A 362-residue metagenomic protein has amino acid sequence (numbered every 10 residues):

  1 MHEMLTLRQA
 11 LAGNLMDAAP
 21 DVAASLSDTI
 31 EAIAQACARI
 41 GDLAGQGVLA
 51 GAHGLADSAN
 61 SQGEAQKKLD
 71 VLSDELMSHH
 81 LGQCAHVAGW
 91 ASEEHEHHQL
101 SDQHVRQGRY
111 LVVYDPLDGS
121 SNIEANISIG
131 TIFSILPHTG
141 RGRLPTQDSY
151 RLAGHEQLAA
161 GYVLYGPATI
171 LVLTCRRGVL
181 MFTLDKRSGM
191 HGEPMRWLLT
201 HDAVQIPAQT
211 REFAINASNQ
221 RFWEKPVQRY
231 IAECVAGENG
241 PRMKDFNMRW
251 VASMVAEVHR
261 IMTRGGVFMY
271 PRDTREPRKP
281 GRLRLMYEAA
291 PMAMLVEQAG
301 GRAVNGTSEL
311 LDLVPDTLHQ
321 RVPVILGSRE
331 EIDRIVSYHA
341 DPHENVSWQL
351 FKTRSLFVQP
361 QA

Functional and structural regions predicted by a protein language model:
M1-V48, S58, V71-A362: IMPase-like, lithium-sensitive Mg2+-dependent phosphomonoesterase catalytic core
A52-L69: Short beta-strand-loop/turn "lid" adjacent to the catalytic site in phosphate-handling enzymes
